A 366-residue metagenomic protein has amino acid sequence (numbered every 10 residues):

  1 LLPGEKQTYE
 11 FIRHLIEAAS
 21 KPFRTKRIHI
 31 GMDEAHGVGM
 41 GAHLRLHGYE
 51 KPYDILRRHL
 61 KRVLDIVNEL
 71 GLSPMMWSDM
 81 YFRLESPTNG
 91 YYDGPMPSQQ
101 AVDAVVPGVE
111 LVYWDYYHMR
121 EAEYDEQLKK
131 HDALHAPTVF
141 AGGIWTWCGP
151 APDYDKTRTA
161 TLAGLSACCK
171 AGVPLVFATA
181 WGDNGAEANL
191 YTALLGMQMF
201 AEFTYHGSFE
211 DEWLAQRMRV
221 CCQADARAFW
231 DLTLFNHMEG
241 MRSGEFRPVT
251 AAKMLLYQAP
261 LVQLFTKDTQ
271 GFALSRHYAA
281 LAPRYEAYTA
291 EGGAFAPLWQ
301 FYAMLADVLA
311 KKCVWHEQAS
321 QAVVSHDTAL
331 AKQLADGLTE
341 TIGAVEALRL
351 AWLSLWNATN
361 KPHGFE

Functional and structural regions predicted by a protein language model:
L2-P3: Active-site loop and adjoining helix of the penicillin-binding protein/serine DD-peptidase-beta-lactamase fold
K6-K21, T25-I28, E34, R45-E366: Substrate-binding groove of N-acetylhexosamine-processing glycoside hydrolases
H36-A42: Short acidic/His/Gly/Ser-rich catalytic and metal-binding motifs that mark active-site loops of diverse hydrolases
